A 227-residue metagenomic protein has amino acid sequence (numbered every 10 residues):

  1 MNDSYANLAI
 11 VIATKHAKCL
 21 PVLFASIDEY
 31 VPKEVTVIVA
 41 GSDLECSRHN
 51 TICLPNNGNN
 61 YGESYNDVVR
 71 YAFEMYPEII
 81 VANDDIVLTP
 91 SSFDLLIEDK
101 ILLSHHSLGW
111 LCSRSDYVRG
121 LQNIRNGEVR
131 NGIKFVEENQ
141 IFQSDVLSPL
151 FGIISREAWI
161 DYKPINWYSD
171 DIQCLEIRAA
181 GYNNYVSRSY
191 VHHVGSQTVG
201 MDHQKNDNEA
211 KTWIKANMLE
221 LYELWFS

Functional and structural regions predicted by a protein language model:
A25-E34: Short, acidic, metal-binding catalytic loop of nucleotide-sugar glycosyltransferases
N56-A72: Glycine-rich, basic loop-to-helix element that forms the pyrophosphate-binding segment of sugar-nucleotide handling
Y76-V87: Short beta-strand-to-loop acidic/aromatic patch adjacent to the donor-nucleotide binding site
F93-S107: Conserved donor-nucleotide/metal-binding helix-loop-beta segment in metal-dependent transferases, i.e., the alpha-helix
H106-I124: Short beta-strand-to-loop element that shapes/binds the nucleotide-sugar donor at the catalytic cleft/hinge
G132-I154: A recurrent flexible, glycine/aromatic-enriched loop bordering the glycosyltransferase active site that acts as
V146-L147, F151-G152, A158, I165-Y190: A short, conserved alpha-helix in the catalytic core of glycosyltransferases
Y185-N208: Active-site donor/metal-binding and catalytic loop motifs of nucleotide-sugar-dependent glycosylation enzymes
